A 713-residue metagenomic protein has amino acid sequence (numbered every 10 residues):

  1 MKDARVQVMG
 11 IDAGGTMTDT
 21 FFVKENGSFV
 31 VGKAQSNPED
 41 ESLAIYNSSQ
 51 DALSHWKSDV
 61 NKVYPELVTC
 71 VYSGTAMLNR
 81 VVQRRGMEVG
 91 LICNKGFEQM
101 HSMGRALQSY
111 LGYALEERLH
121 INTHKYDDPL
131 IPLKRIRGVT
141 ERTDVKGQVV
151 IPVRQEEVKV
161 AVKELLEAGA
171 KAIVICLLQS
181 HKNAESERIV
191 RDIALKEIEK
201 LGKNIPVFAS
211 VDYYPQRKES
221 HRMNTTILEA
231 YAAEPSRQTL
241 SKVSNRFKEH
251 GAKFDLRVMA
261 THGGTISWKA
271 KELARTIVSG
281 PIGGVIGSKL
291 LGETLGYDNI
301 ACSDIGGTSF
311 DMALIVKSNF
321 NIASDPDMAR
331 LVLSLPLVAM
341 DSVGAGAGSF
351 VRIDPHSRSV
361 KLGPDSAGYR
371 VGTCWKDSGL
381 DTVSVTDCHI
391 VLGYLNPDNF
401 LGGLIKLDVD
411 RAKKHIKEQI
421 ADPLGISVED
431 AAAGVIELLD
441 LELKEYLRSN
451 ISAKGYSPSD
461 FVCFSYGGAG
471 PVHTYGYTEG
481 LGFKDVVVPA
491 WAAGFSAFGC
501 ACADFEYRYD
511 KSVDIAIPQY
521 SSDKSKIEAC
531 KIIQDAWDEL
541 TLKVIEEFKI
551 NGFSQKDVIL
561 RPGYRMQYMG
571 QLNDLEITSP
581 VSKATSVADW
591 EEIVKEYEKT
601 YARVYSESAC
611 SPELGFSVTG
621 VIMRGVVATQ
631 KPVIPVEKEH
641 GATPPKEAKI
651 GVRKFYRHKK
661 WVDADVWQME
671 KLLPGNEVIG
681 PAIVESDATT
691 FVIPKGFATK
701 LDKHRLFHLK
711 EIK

Functional and structural regions predicted by a protein language model:
M1-G90, D144, I151-V174, R188-S210 (+11 more regions): N-terminal glycine/serine-rich phosphate-binding loop of ATP-dependent small-molecule kinases, especially carbohydrate
R5-V8, A13, E156-V160, E164-G169 (+8 more regions): C-terminal, non-catalytic interaction/recognition modules in large multi-subunit enzymes and RNPs
I11-G15, G74-T75, R84-R85, N94 (+6 more regions): A short acidic Gly-Thr/Ser loop motif
A13-E41, N122, L130-K146, R217 (+1 more regions): Short glycine-rich, Thr/Ser-proximal phosphate-binding strand/loop in the N-terminal lobe of ATP-dependent enzymes
T20-E25, V31-E39, L43, G90-G96 (+4 more regions): Glycine-rich phosphate-binding loop of actin/hexokinase-like ATP-binding domains
E88-Q148, S210-Y214: Active-site phosphate-binding/coordination module
V174-T226, A230, S579-V581, G620-A642 (+1 more regions): Terminal amphipathic helices with adjacent charged low-complexity linkers/tails
K242, E249-T294, W537-K583: Charge-patterned, long linear interaction tracts outside catalytic cores
